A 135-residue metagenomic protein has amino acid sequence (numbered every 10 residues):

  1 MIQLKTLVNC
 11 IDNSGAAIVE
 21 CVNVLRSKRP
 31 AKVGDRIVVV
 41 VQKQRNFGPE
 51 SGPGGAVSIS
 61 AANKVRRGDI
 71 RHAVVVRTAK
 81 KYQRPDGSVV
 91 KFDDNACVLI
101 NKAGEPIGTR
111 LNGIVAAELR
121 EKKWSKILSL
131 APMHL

Functional and structural regions predicted by a protein language model:
M1-L135: Ribosome-associated RNA-binding proteins
